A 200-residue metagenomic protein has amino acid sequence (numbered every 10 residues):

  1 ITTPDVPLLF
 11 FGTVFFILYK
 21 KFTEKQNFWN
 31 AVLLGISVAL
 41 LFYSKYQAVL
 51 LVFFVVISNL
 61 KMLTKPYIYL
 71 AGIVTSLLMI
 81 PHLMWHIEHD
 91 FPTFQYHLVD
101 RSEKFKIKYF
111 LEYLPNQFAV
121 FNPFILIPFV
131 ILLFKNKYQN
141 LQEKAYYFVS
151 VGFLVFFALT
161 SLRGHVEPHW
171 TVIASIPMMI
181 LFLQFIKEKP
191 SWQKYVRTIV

Functional and structural regions predicted by a protein language model:
I1-P7: Short acidic/glycine- and proline-prone juxtamembrane loop motifs at membrane-interface regions of multi-pass membrane
F15-N30, K135-Q139: Membrane-interface transmembrane helices that cradle and orient dolichyl/undecaprenyl
N30, Y67, Y138-S150, V196: Membrane-interfacial loop-to-transmembrane alpha-helix junctions, especially the N-terminal start
A31, G35-A39: Helical-face signature of the major facilitator-like transporter fold
L40, L51-E143, V155-S161: Transmembrane-lumen/periplasm boundary regions of multi-pass, lipid-linked membrane glycan transferases
V149-E167: Transmembrane-helix signature of polytopic, lipid-linked glycan biosynthesis machinery
G164-S191: Hydrophobic/aromatic-rich transmembrane helices and adjacent perimembrane loops
E188-V200: Signature aromatic-anchored transmembrane alpha helix within multi-pass, membrane-resident enzymes that catalyze glycan
